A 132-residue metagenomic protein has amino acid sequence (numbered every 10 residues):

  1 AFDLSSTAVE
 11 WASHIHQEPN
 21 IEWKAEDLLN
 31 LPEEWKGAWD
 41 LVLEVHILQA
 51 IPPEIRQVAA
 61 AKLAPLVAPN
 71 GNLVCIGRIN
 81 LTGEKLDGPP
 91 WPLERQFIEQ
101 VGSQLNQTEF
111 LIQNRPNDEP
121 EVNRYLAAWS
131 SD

Functional and structural regions predicted by a protein language model:
A1-G37, I51-D132: Class I (Rossmann-like) S-adenosyl-L-methionine-dependent methyltransferase catalytic domain, capturing the SAM-binding
D40: Conserved acidic residues
L43: A conserved beta-strand element that flanks and buttresses the S-adenosyl-L-methionine
H46-A50: Short catalytic micro-motifs in class I SAM-dependent methyltransferases
